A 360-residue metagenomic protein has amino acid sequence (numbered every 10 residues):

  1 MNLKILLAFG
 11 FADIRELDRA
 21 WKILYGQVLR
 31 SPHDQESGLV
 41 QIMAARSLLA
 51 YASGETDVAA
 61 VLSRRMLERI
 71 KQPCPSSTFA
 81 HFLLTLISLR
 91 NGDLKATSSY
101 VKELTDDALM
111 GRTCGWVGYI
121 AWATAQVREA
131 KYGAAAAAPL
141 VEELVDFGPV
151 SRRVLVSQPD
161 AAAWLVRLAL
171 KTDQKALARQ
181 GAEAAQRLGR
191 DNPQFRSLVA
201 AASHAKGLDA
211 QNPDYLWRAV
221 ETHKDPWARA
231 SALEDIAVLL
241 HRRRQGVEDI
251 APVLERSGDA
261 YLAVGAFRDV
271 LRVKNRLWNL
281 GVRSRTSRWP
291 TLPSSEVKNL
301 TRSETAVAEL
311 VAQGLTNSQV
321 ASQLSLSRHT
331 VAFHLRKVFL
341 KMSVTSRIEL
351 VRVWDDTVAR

Functional and structural regions predicted by a protein language model:
M1-L7, S31-R46, I70-L84, A108-T124 (+7 more regions): Alpha-solenoid helical repeat architecture
F9-K22, A50-D57, V61, R90-K95 (+1 more regions): Inter-helical turn/loop elements of alpha-helical hairpins
F11, A50, S88, R128 (+8 more regions): Residue at a conserved register position within TPR or TPR-like alpha-solenoid repeats
I14, S53, N91, K131 (+6 more regions): Structural motif corresponding to the intra-repeat A-B loop/turn of tetratricopeptide repeats
L17, T56, L94, A134-A135 (+5 more regions): TPR-repeat structural position
I23-R30, L62-R69, Y100, D106-D107 (+10 more regions): Residue position in alpha-helical solenoids
N275-W278, S287-R360: Helix-turn-helix DNA-binding segment
